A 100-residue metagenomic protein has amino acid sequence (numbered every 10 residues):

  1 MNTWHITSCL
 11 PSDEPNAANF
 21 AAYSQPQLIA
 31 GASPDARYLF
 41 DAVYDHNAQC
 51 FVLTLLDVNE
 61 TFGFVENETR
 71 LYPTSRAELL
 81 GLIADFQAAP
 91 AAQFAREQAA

Functional and structural regions predicted by a protein language model:
M1-R37, F62-E68, E97: Negatively charged, low-complexity tracts enriched in Asp/Glu with abundant Ser/Thr
P11, I29, L56, Y72 (+1 more regions): Compositionally biased amphipathic helical and low-complexity segments enriched in hydrophobic
S12-D13, V52, N59, L80 (+1 more regions): Amphipathic alpha-helical interaction segments
Q25, S33, D57, I83 (+1 more regions): Eukaryotic scaffold repeat domains enriched in small/polar residues
F40-T74: Intrinsically disordered, low-complexity regulatory segments enriched in Ser/Thr/Pro and charged residues
V65-A100: Ampiphathic alpha-helical segments that act as solvent-exposed interaction surfaces
